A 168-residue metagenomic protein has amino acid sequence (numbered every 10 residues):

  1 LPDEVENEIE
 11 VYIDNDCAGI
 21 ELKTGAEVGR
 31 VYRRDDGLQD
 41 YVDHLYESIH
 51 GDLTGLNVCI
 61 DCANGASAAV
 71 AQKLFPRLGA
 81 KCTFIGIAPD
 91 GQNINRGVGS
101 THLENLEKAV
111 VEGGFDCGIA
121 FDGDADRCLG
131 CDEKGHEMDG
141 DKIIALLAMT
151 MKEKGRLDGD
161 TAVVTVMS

Functional and structural regions predicted by a protein language model:
L1-D3, N7-Y12, D16-C17, D52 (+1 more regions): Replace "Mg2+/Mn2+-dependent" with "divalent metal-dependent
L1-G113: Gly/Ser/Thr-enriched, mixed-charge loops and adjacent short helices that form phosphate/oxyanion-binding elements
